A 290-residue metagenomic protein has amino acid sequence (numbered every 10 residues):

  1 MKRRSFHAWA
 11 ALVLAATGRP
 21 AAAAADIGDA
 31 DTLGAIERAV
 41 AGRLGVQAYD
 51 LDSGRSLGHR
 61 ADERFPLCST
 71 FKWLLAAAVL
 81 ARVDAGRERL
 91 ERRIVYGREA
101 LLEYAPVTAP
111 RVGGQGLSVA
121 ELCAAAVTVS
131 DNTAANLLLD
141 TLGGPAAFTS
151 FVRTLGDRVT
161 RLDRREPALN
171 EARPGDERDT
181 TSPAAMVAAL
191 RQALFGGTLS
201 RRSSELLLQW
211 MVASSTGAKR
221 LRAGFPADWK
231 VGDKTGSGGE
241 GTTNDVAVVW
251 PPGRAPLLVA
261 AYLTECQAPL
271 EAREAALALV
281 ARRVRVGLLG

Functional and structural regions predicted by a protein language model:
K2-A8, A25-I36, T141, A188-K219 (+2 more regions): Structured C-terminal helix/loop/strand segments within mature extracytoplasmic catalytic/sensor domains
A23-P66, R283, G287: Beta-lactamase-like hydrolase cores
A41-R43, R60-D62, T70, R89-E91 (+3 more regions): Extracytoplasmic
R43, S118, N136-T198: Mid-domain, small-residue-enriched loop/turn segments at the edges of structured enzyme/sensor domains
G45-D50, G58, L74, V95 (+2 more regions): Soluble periplasmic/extracytoplasmic beta-strand elements of cell-envelope proteins
G54, P66-I94, A126, V259: Active-site SXXK
G58-A61, S118-L122, V129-A134, E166-P174 (+1 more regions): Flexible glycine/proline-enriched surface loops and loop-helix/loop-strand junctions
L101-L137, P145: Conserved catalytic neighborhood of penicillin-recognizing serine enzymes
